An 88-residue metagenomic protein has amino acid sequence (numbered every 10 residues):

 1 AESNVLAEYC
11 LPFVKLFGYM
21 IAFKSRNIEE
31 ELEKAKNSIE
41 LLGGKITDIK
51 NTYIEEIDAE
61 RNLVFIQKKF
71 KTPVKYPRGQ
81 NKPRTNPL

Functional and structural regions predicted by a protein language model:
A1-S3, N27-E29: Short beta->alpha connector loops
E2-C10: A short, conserved alpha-helix within the catalytic core of class I
V14-L16: Helix-to-beta-strand junctions that scaffold the AdoMet/dcAdoMet cofactor pocket in Class I SAM-dependent enzymes
Y19-I21: A short hydrophobic/small-residue beta-strand
F23-N27, N51: Short strand-turn motif at the edge of the Rossmann-like AdoMet-binding core
E33-L88: SAM/dcSAM-binding transferase cores
